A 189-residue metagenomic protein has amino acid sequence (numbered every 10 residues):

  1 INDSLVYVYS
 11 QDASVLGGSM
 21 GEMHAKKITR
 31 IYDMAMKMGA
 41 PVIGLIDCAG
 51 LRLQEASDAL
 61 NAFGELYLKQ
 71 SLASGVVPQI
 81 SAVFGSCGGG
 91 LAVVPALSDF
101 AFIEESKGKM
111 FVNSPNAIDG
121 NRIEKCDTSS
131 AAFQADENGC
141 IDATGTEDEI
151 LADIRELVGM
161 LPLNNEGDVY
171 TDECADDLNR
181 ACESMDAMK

Functional and structural regions predicted by a protein language model:
I1-S74, Q79-I80: Long, structured ligand/cofactor-binding scaffold of large enzymes
I1-V6, D12, G17, A131-E137 (+1 more regions): Intrinsically disordered, low-complexity segments enriched in small/flexible residues
D3, G17-G18, E22, E55 (+5 more regions): Generic structural "secondary-structure junction" signal
M20-M23, M34-M38, M110, M160 (+1 more regions): Detector for methionine-enriched segments
I46-E166: Conserved catalytic cores of soluble enzyme domains, especially glycine-rich substrate-binding beta-alpha loops
